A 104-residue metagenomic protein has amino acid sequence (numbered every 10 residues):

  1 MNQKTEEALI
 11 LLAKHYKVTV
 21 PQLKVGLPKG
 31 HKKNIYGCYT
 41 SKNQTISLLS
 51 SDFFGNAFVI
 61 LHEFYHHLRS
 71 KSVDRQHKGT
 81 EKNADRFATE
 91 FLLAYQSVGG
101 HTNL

Functional and structural regions predicted by a protein language model:
M1-I46, S51-F53, H101-L104: Auxiliary, metal-adjacent structural segments of Zn-dependent hydrolase domains
Q3-K4, A57, A84: Long alpha-helical scaffolds
L11-K14, H66, E90-A94: A generic structural signal for well-ordered alpha-helical segments enriched in polar/charged residues
Q44-I60, D74-G79: Short pre-active-site segment immediately N-terminal to the catalytic Zn-binding motif
V59, E63-K71: Catalytic glutamate of the conserved HExxH
S70-D74, T89: Short, function-defining helix-loop hinge/capping sites that tune catalysis or transport
K78-L104: Post-HExxH zinc-binding segment in Zn-dependent metallohydrolases
